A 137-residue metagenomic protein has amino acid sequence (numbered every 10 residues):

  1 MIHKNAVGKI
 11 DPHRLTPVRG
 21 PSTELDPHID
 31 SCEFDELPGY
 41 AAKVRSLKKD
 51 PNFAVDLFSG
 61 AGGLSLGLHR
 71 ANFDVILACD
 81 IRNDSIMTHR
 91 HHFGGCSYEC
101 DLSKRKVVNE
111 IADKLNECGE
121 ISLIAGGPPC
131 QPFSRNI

Functional and structural regions predicted by a protein language model:
M1-I137: Conserved active-site and SAM-binding loop architecture of S-adenosyl-L-methionine-dependent nucleic-acid
